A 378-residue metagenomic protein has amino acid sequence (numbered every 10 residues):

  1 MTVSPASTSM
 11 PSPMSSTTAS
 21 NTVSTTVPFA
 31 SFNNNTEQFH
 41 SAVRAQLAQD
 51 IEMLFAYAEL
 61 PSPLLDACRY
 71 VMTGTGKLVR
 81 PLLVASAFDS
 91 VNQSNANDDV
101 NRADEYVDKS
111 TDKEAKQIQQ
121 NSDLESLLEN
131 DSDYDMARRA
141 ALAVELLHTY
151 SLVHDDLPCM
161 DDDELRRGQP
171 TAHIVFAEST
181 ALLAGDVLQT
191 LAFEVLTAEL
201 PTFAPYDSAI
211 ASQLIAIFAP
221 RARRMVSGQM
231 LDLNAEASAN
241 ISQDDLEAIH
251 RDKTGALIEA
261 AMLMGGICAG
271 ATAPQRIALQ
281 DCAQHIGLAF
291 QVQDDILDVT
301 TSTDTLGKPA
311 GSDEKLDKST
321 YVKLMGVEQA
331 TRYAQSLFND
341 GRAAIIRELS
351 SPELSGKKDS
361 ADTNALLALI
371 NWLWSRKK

Functional and structural regions predicted by a protein language model:
T2-A6, M14, V23-F55: N-terminal amphipathic/basic leader segments beginning at the initiator methionine
P5-S31, A96-L124, S351-K357: Compositionally biased, intrinsically disordered low-complexity segments enriched for polar/charged residues
F39, L54, L124-L128, G255 (+1 more regions): Extended hydrophobic/Leu-rich segments
E59-D108, D112-I346, N364-W374: Mg2+-dependent prenyl diphosphate-binding active-site environment of isoprenoid biosynthetic enzymes
